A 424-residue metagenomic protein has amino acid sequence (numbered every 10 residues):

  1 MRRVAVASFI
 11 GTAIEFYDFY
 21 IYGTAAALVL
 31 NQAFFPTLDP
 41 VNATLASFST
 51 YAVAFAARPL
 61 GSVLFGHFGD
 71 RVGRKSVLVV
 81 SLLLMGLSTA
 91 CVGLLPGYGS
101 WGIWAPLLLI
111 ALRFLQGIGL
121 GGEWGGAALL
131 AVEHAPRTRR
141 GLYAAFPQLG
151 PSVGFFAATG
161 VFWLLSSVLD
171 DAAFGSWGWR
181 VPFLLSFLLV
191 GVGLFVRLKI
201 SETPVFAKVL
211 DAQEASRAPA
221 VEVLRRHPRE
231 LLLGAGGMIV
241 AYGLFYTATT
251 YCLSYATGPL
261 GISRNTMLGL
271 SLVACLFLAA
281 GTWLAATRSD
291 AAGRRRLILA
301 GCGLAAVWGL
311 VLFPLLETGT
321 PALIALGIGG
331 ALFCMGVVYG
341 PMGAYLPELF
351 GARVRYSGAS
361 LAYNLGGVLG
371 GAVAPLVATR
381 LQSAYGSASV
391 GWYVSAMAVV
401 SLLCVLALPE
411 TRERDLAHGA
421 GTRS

Functional and structural regions predicted by a protein language model:
G23-T24, P228-F277, G370-A374: Extracytoplasmic gate region of multi-pass secondary transporters
A26-L60: Extracellular/periplasmic helix-loop-helix junction of adjacent transmembrane segments in MFS-like secondary
F48-H67, G86-S88, L272-A285: Central cavity-lining transmembrane alpha-helices of secondary-active solute carriers, predominantly the Major
R71-L82, A291-C302: Cytoplasmic membrane-interface "Motif A"-like loop-to-helix N-cap segments of 12-TM Major Facilitator Superfamily
L83-W101, G303-T318: C-terminal ends and interior cores of transmembrane alpha-helices in multi-pass membrane transporters/permeases
L142-S166, A362-A374: Glycine-rich segments within core transmembrane alpha-helices of 12-TM secondary carriers
G193-I200, M397-S424: Multi-pass alpha-helical transporter architecture, strongest for 12-TM Major Facilitator/SLC carriers used
R296-M342: C-terminal transmembrane helical hairpin of 12-TM major facilitator-type secondary transporters
